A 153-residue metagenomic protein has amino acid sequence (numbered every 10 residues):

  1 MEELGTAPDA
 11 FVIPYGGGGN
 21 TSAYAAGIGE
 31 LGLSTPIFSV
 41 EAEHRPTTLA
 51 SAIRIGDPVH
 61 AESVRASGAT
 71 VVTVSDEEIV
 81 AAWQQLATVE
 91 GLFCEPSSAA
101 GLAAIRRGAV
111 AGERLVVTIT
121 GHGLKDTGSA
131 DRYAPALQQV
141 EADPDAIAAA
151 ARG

Functional and structural regions predicted by a protein language model:
M1-L31, V80-A87: Active-site/ligand-binding-proximal alpha/beta "capping" segment
E2, P8, V89, A100 (+2 more regions): Non-transmembrane, aqueous-exposed alpha-helical and coiled segments at domain scale
I13-G16, S39-E41, V117-T120: Short beta-strand segments
Y15-A25, S97-I105, K125-D126: Short glycine/serine/threonine-rich phosphate/pyrophosphate-binding segments that cradle anionic phosphate groups
G19-N20, H44-R45, P58-H60, G123-D126: Short, acidic Gly/Pro/Ser/Thr-rich loop/turn segments
G29-C94, R132-G153: Active-site/ligand-binding loops adjacent to catalytic centers
S67, G108-A109: Short glycine-centered helix-capping/turn motifs at secondary-structure transition points
